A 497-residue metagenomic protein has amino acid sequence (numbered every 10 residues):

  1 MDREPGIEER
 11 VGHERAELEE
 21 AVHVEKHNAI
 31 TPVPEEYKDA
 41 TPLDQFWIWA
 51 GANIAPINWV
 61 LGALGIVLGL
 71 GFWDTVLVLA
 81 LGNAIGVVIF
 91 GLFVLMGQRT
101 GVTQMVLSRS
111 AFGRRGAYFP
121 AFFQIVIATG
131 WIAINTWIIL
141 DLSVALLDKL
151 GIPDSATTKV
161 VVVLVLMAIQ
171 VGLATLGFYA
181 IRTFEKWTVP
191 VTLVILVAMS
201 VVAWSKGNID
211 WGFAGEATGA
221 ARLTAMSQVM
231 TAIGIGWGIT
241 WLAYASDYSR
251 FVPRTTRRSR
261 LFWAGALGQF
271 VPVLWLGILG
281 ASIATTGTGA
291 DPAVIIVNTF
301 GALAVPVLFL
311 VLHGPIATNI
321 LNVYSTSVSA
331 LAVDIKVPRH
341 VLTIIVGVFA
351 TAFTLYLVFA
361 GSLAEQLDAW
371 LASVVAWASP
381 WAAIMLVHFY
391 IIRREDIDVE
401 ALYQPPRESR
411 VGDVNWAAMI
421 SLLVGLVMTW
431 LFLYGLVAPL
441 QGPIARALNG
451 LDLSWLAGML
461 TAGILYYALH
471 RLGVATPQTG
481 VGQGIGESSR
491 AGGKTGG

Functional and structural regions predicted by a protein language model:
D2-F72, A225-T231, R250-R260, G473-G496: Membrane-interface "cap" regions at the ends of multi-pass membrane proteins
P32, W381-L465, T479-V481: C-terminal membrane-solvent junction of multi-pass transporters and transport-like membrane proteins
K38-P42, L176-V189, T240-P272, G289-I295 (+3 more regions): Hydrophobic, small-residue-rich membrane helices and short re-entrant helix-turn-helix hairpins that build
P42-W59, S200-K206, E216-I283, G301-I320 (+1 more regions): Hydrophobic, membrane-embedded alpha-helices of multi-pass small-molecule transporters
I66-G69, L95, A111, F119 (+9 more regions): Membrane-water interface regions at transmembrane-helix termini and the short interhelical loops of multi-pass membrane
L79-F112, F122-T136, Y467, R471-V474: Juxtamembrane transmembrane-helix boundary signature
A121, K149-T175, P190-V201, T231 (+4 more regions): Transmembrane alpha-helical segments of multi-pass small-molecule transport proteins
T136, D141-V144, K149, V191-A217 (+4 more regions): Hydrophobic alpha-helical segments and their helix-loop junctions in multi-pass secondary transporters
